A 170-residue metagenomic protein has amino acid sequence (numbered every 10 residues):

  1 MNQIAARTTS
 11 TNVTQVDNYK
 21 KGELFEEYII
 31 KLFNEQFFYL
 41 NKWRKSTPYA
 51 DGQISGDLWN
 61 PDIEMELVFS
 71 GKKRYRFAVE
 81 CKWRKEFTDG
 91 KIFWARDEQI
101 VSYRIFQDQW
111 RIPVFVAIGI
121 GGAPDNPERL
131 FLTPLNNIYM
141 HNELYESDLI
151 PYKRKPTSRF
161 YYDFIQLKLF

Functional and structural regions predicted by a protein language model:
M1-R7, N12-V13, D17, L24 (+4 more regions): Non-catalytic C-terminal interaction segments of nucleic acid-processing enzymes
T14-Q15, A50-I54, F87-A95: Short, flexible/disordered intra-domain loops and linkers
K21-I29, E98-S102: Conserved alpha-helical elements of sugar-nucleotide-dependent glycosyltransferases
K31-L58, D62-E66: A short acidic/basic microdomain associated with nuclease active sites
F33, P61-F87: Conserved catalytic cores of phosphodiester-cleaving nucleases, focusing on short active-site segments
R44-T47, F115-A123: Acidic carboxylate-rich catalytic motifs and surrounding loops in phosphoryl-/glycosyl-chemistry enzymes
A78, S102, F115-I118: Aromatic- and glycine-enriched beta-alpha-beta binding-site module
R84-Q107: Mg2+/Mn2+-dependent nuclease catalytic core
